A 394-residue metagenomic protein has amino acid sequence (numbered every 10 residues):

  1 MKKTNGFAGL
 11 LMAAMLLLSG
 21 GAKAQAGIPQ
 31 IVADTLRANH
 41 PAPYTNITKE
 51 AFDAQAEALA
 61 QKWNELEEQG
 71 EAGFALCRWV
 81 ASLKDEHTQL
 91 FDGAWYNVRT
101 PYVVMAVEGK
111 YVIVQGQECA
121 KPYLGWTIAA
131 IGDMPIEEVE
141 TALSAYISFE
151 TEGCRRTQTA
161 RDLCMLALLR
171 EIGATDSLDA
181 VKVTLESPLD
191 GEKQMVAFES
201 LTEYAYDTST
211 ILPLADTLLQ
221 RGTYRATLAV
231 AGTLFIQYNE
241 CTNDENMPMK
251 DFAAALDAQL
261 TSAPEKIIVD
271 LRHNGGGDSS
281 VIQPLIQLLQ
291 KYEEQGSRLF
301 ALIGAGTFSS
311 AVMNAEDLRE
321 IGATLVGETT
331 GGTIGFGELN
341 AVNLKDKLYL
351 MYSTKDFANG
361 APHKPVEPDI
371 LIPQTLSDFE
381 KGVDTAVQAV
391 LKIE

Functional and structural regions predicted by a protein language model:
M1-L10: Bacterial N-terminal signal peptides that target proteins for export
K2-K3, L16, K23: Polybasic, lysine/arginine-rich low-complexity segments
G9-S19: Bacterial N-terminal signal peptides
L17, D162-A167, I321-G322: Short Pro/Gly-enriched beta-strand edge/turn motifs at strand-loop
A24-K266, H273, Q295: Flexible, low-complexity junctional segments that flank or bridge functional domains
A26-A33, R37, P188-G191, L218-E394: C-terminal "post-core" interaction segments
